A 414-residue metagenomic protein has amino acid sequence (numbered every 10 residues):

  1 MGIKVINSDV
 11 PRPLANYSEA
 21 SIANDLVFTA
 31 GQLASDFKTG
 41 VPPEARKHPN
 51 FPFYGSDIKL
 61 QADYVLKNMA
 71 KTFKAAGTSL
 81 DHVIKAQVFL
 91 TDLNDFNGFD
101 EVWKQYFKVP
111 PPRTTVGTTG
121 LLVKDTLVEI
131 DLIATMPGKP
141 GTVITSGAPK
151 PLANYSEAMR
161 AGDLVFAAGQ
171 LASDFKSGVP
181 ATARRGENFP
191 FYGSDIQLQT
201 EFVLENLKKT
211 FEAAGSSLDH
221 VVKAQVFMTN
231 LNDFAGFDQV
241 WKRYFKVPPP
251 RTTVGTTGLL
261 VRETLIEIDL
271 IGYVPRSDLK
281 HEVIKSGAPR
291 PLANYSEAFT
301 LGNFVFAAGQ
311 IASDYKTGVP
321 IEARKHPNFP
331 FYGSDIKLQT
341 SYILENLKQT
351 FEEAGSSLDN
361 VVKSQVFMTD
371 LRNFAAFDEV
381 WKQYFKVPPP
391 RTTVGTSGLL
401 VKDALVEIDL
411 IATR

Functional and structural regions predicted by a protein language model:
M1-K67, K71-I84, F89-E205, K209-V222 (+3 more regions): N-terminal presequence-like segments and the immediate start of the first folded domain
